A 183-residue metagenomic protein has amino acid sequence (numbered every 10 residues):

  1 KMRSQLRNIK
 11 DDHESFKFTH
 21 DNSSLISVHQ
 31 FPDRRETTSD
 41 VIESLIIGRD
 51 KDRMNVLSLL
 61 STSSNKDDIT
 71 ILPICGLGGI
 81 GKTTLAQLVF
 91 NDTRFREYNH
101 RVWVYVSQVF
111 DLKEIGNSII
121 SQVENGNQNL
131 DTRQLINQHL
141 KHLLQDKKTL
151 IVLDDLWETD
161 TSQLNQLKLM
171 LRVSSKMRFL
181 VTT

Functional and structural regions predicted by a protein language model:
K1-R34: Charged, amphipathic alpha-helical interaction modules
D21-N22, F31-T183: Core domains of intracellular innate-immunity/apoptotic signalosomes
